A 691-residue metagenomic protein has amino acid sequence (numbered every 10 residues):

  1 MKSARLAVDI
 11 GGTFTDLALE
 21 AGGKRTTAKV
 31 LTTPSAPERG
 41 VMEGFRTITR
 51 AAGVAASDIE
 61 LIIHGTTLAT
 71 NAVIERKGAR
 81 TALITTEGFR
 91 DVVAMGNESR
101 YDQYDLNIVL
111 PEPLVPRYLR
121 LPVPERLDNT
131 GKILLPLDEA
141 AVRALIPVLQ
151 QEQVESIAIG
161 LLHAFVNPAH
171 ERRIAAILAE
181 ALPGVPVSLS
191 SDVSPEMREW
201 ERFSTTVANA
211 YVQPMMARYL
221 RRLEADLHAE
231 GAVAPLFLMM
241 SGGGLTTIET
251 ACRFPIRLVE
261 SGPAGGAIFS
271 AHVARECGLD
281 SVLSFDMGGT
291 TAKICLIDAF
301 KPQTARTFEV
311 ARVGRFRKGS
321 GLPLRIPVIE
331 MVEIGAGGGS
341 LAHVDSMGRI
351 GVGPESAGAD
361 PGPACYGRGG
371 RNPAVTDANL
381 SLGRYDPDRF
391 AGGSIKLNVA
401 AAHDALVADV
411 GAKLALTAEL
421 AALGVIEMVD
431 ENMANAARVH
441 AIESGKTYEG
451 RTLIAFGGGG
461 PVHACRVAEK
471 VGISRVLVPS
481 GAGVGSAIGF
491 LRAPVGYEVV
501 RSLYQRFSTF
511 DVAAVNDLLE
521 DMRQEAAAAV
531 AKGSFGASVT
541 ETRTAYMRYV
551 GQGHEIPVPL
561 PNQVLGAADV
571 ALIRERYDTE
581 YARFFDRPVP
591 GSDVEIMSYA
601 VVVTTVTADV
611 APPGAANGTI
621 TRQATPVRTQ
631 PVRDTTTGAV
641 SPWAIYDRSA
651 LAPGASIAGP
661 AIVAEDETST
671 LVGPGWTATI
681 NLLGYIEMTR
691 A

Functional and structural regions predicted by a protein language model:
M1-T81, D128, L135-I157, E171-S190 (+13 more regions): N-terminal glycine/serine-rich phosphate-binding loop of ATP-dependent small-molecule kinases, especially carbohydrate
K2, I10, A140-A144, V148 (+11 more regions): C-terminal, non-catalytic interaction/recognition modules in large multi-subunit enzymes and RNPs
A7, D16-A18, T27-S35, G40 (+6 more regions): Conserved phosphate-binding loops in N-terminal lobes of ATP-dependent enzymes of the actin/Hsp70/sugar-kinase
L17-L19, A28-S35, A82-G88, I108-P111 (+4 more regions): Glycine-rich phosphate-binding loop of actin/hexokinase-like ATP-binding domains
G160-H170, S241-G244, M428-V429, R451-R466: Glycine-rich phosphate-binding loops at beta-strand->alpha-helix junctions
A181-T206, G472-I488: Conserved phosphate-binding/catalytic loops in two-lobed NTP-binding clefts
V212-G231, Y504-M522: Extended, charge-rich low-complexity interaction segments
